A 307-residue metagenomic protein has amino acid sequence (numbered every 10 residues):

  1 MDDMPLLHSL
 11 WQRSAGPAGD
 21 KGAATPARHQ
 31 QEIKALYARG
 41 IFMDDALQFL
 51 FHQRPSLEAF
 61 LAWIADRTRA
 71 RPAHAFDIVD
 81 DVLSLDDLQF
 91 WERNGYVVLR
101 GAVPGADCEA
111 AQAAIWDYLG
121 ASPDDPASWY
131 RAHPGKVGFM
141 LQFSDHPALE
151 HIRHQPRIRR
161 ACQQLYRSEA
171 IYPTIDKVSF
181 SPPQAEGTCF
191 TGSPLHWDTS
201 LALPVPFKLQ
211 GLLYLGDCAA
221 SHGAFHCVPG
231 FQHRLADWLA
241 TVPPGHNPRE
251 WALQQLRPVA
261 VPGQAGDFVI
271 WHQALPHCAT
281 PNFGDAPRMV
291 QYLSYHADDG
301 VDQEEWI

Functional and structural regions predicted by a protein language model:
M1-F90: Fe(II)/2-oxoglutarate
M1-G19, T241, F268-I270, L275-I307: Non-heme Fe(II)/2-oxoglutarate
D80, Y96-V98, Q210-Y214, P258-A260 (+2 more regions): Conserved hydrophobic/aromatic beta-strand scaffold that supports enzyme active sites
F90-Y96, R100-A161, Q184-E186: Non-heme Fe(II)/2-oxoglutarate
G105, L201, H277: Glycine-rich nucleotide phosphate-binding loop and flanking beta-alpha elements of Rossmann-like dinucleotide-binding
I115, L119-P123, Y166-E169, A219 (+2 more regions): A generic secondary-structure signal for well-formed alpha-helical elements
G135-D145, R157-C227, Q232: Conserved double-stranded beta-helix
C218-C278, G300: Double-stranded beta-helix
